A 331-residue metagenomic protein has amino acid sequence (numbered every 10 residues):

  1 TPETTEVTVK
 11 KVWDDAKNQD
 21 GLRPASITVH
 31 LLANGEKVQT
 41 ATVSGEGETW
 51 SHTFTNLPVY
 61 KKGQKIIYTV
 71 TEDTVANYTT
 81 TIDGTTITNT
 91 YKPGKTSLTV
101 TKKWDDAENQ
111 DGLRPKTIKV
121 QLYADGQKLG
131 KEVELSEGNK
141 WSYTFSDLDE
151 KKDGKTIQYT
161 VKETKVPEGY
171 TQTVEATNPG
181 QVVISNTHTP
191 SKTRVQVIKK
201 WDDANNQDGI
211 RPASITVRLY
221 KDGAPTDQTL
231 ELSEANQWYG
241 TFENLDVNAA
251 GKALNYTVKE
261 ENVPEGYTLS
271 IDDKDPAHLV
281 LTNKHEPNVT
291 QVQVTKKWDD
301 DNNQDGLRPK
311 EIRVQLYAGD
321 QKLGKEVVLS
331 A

Functional and structural regions predicted by a protein language model:
T1-A331: Solvent-exposed loop/turn and edge beta-strand elements of beta-rich ligand-binding domains
